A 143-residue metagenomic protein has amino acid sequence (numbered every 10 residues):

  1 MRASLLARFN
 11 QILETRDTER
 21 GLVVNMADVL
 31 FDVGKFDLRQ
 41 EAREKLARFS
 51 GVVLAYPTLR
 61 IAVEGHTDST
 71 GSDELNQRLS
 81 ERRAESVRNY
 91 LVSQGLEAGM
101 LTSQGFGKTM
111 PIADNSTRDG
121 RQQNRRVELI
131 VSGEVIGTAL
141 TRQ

Functional and structural regions predicted by a protein language model:
M1-R2, F36-E41, E64-Q143: Periplasmic OmpA-like peptidoglycan-binding domain that tethers envelope proteins to the cell wall
M1-R60, S132-Q143: Periplasmic peptidoglycan-binding/tethering modules of Gram-negative envelope proteins
